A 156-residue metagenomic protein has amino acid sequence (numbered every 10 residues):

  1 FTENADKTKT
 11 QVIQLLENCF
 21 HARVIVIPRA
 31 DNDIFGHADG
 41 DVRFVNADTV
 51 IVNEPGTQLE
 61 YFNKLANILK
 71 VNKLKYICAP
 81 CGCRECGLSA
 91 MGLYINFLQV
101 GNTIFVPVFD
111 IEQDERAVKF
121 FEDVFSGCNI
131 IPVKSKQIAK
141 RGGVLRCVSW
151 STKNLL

Functional and structural regions predicted by a protein language model:
F1-L156: The feature marks the mature, well-folded catalytic cores of soluble enzymes
